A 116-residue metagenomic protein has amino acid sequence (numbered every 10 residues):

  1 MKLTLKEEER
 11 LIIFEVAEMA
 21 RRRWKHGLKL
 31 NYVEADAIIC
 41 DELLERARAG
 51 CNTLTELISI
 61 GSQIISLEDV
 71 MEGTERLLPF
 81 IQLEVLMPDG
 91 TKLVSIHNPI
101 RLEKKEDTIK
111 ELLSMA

Functional and structural regions predicted by a protein language model:
M1-Q82, L86-A116: Non-transmembrane, aqueous-exposed alpha-helical and coiled segments at domain scale
